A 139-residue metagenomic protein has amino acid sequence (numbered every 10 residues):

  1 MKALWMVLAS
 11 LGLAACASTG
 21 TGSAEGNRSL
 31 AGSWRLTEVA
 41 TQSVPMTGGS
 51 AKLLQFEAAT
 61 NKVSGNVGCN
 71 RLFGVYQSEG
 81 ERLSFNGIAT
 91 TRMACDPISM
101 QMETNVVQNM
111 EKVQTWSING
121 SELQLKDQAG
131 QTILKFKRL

Functional and structural regions predicted by a protein language model:
L4-W5, S10, C16-L139: Lipid interaction determinants
